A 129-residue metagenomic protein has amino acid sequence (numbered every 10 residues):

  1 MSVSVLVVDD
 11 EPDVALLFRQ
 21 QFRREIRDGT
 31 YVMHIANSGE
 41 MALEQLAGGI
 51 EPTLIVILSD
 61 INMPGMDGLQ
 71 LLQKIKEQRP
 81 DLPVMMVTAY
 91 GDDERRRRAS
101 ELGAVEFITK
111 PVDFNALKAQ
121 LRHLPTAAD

Functional and structural regions predicted by a protein language model:
P12-H34: Two-component/phosphorelay signaling modules centered on CheY-like receiver
I35-V56, E77: Acidic, metal-coordinating helix/loop segments flanking the phosphotransfer/catalytic sites of two-component signaling
L58-D60: Active-site T/S-Asp motif of two-component receiver
M63: Receiver (REC) domain active-site loop signature in two-component systems and cognate sites in sensor histidine kinases
Q70, G91-E106, A119: Alpha4 helix (beta4-alpha4-beta5 surface) of REC/receiver domains from two-component response regulators
K110: A Lys-centered signature of the CheY-like receiver
D113: Receiver (REC) domain switch/active-site region of two-component response regulators
